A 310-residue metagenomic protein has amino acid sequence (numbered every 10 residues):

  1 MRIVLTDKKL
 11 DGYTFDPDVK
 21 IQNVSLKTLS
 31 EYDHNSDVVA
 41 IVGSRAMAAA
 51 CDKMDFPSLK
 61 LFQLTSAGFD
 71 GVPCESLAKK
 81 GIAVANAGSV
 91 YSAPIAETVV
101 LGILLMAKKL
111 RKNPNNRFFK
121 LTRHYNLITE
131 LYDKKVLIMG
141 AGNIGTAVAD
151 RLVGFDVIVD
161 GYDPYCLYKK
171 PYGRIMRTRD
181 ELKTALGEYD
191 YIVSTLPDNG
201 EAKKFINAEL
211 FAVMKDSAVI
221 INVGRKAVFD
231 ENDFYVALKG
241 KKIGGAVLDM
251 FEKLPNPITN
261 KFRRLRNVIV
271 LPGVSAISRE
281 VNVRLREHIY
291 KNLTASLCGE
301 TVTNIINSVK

Functional and structural regions predicted by a protein language model:
M1-A83, N207: An N-terminal-biased, well-structured beta-alpha scaffold segment characteristic of Rossmann-like dinucleotide-binding
I82, A87-K135, A147: Phosphate-binding beta-alpha-beta segment of Rossmann-like dinucleotide-binding domains, i.e., the NAD(P)
A96-K112, G154-D156, H288-A295, E300: Oxidoreductase and adenylate-handling cofactor-binding alpha/beta cores
A141-G142: Glycine-rich Rossmann-fold phosphate-binding loop(s) that bind the pyrophosphate of adenine dinucleotide cofactors
D160: Conserved beta-strand positions in the Rossmann-like core of class I SAM-dependent methyltransferases
D163: Conserved acidic E/D residue at the C-terminus of a beta-strand in Rossmann-like folds
C166-K261: Rossmann-like adenosine-cofactor binding region
S217, V223-K310: Rossmann-like dinucleotide-binding domain for NAD(H)/NADP(H)
